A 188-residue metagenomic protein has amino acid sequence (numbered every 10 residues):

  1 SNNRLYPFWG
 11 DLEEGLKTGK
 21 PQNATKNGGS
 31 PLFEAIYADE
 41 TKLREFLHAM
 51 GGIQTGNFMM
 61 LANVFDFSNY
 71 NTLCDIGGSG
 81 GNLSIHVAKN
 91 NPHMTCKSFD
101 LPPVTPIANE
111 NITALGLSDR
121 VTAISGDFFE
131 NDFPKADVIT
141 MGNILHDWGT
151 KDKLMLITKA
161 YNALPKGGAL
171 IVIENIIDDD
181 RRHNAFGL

Functional and structural regions predicted by a protein language model:
S1-N71: Conserved Class I S-adenosyl-L-methionine-dependent methyltransferase catalytic core
F67-S68, T72-L188: Alpha-helical subdomain
